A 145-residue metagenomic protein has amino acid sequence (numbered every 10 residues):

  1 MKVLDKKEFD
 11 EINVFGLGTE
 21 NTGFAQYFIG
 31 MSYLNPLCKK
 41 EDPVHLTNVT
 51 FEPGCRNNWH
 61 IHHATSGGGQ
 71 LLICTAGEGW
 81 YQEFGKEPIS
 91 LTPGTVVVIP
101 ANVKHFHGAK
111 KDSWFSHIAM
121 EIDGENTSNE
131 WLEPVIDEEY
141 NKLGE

Functional and structural regions predicted by a protein language model:
M1-H45, S128-E145: A short, N-terminal "cap"/entry segment at the start of jelly-roll beta-barrel domains of the cupin/DSBH fold
D42, S66, K86, D112-S113 (+1 more regions): Short strand-connecting beta-turns/loops that link adjacent beta-strands
N48-E52, H63-Y81, M120-D123: Short, conserved beta-strand element in jelly-roll/cupin
N58-H60, Y81-Q82, I99, K104-K111: Short beta-strand His + acidic residue motifs that chelate non-heme Fe in jelly-roll/DSBH and cupin folds
G85-N102: Short acidic-glycine-tyrosine-enriched beta hairpin
V98, D112-W131: A short hydrophobic beta-strand segment most commonly corresponding to one strand of the jelly-roll/cupin
